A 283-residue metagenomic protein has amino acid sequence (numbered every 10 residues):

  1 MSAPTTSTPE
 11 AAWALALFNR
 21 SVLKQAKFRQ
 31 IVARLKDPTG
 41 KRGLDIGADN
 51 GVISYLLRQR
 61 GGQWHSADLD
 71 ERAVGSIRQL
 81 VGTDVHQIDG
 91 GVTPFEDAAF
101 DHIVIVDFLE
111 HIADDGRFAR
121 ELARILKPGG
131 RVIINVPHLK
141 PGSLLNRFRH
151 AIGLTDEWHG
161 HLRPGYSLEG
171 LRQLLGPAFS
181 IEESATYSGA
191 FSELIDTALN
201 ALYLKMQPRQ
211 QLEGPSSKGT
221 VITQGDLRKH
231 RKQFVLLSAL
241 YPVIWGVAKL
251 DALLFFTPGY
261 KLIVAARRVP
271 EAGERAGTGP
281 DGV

Functional and structural regions predicted by a protein language model:
M1-E96, H102-V106, A119, H150 (+5 more regions): Conserved N-terminal segment of class I S-adenosyl-L-methionine
V106-L109, N135: Residues lining the SAM
A113-R117, L144: Short N-terminal helix/helix-N-cap motif within the alpha/beta-hydrolase-1
G116-R131: A short glycine-rich, Lys/Arg-flanked "PGG" loop and its adjoining helix->strand segment in the class I
I133-W158: Conserved class I S-adenosyl-L-methionine
G153-G170, A190: Acceptor-substrate binding/catalytic loop of class I
F179-A190: Conserved S-adenosyl-L-methionine
I195-Y241: C-terminal helical/coil "lid" or tail adjacent to the Rossmann-like core of SAM-dependent
